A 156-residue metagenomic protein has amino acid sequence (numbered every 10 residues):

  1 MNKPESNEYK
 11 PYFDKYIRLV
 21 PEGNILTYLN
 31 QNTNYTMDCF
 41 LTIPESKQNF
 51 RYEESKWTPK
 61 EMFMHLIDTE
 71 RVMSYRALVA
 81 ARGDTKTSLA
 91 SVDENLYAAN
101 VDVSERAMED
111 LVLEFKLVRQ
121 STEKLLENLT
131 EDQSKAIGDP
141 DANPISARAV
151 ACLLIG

Functional and structural regions predicted by a protein language model:
M1-K15, N49-E94, E123, E127 (+1 more regions): Short, contiguous alpha-helical
N7, V20, I43, W57 (+3 more regions): Short coil/turn linker and secondary-structure boundary residues
P11-T27: Short, charged, low-complexity loops and linkers
V20-N24, R82-G83, R106, D110 (+2 more regions): Solvent-exposed interaction patches of small proteins and small membrane subunits
E22-S55: Short, contiguous, helix-prone interaction/anchoring segments in small proteins
Y28-C39, L96-K135, L154: Acidic/histidine-rich alpha-helical segments that form the ligand environment of transition-metal centers
